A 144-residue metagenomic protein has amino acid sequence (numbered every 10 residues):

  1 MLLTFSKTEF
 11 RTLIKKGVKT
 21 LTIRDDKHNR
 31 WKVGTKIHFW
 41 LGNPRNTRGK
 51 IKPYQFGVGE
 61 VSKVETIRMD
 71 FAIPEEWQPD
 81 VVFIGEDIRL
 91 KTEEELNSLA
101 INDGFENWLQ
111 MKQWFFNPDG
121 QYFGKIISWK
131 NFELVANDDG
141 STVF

Functional and structural regions predicted by a protein language model:
M1-F144: Catalytic phosphate/metal-binding cores of nucleic-acid and nucleotide-processing enzymes, i.e., regions that mediate
